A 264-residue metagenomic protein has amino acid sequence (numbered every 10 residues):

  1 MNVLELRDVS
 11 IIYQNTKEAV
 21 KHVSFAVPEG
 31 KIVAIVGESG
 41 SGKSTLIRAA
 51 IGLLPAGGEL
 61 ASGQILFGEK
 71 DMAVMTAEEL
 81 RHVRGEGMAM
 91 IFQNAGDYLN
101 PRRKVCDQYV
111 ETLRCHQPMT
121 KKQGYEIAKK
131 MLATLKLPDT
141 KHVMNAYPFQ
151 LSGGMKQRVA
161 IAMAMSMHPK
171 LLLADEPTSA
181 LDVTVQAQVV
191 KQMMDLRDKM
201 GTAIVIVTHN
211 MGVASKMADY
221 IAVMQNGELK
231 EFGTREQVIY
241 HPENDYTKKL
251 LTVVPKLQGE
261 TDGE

Functional and structural regions predicted by a protein language model:
V36-E38: The feature captures the beta-strand-to-loop junction immediately N-terminal to the Walker
E59-D71: Conserved ABC transporter NBD signature motif
S166-K170: A short, proline-enriched helix->beta-strand linker immediately N-terminal to the Walker B motif in ABC-type P-loop
A187-M200: Helical segment within the ABC ATPase nucleotide-binding domain
A214-K216: A short, surface-exposed alpha-helical micro-motif characterized by mixed small hydrophobic and charged/polar residues
L229-G233: ABC ATPase "signature
